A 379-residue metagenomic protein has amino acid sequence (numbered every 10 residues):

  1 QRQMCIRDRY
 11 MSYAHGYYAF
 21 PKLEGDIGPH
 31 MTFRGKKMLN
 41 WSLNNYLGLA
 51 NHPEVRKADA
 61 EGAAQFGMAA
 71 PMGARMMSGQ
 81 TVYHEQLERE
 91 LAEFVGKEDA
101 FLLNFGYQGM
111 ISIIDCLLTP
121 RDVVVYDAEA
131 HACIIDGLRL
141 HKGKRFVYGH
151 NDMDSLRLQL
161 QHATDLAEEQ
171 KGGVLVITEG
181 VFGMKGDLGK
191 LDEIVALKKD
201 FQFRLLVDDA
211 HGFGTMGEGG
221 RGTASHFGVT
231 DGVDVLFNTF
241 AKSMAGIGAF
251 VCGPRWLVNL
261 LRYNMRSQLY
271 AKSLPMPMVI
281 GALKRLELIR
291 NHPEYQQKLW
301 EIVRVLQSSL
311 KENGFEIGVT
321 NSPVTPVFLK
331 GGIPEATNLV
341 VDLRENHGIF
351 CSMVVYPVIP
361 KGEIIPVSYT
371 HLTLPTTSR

Functional and structural regions predicted by a protein language model:
Q1-R9, T370-T377: Conserved small/polar residues in nucleotide/adenosyl-binding loops
R7-A69, F203: N-terminal "arm"/small-domain region of PLP-dependent enzymes with the aminotransferase-like
A19, Q297-Q307, K311-H347, E363: Conserved PLP-binding catalytic core of the aspartate aminotransferase-like
P53, K57, E61, Q65 (+5 more regions): PLP-dependent enzyme catalytic core of the Aspartate aminotransferase-like
K57, A64-F105: Conserved N-terminal alpha-helix of the aminotransferase class I/II PLP-enzyme fold
I113-A132: Conserved PLP-anchoring active-site segment centered on the Schiff-base-forming lysine
F146, H150-V207: Active-site phosphate-binding strand-loop segment of PLP-dependent enzymes
V235-F237, M244-Q296: Conserved core segment of the aminotransferase class I/II
